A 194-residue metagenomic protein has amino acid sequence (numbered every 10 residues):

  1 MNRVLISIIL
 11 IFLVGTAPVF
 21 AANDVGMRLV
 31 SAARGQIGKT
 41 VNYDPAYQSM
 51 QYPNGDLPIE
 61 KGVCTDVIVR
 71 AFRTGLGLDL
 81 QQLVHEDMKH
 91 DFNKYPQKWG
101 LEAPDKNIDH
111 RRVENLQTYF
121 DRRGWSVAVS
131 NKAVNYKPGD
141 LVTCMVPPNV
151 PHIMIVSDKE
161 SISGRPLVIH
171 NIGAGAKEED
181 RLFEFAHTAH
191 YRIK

Functional and structural regions predicted by a protein language model:
M1-V4: Positively charged n-region of N-terminal signal peptides that target proteins for export
S7-T16: Bacterial N-terminal signal peptides
A17-A21: Sec/Tat signal peptide C-region and signal peptidase I cleavage site
A22-G26, T40, L57-T65, G77 (+3 more regions): Solvent-exposed, acidic/flexible segments
V25-S31, K89-N171: ...with weaker cross-activation on analogous glycine-rich loops/strands in unrelated enzymes
R34, G38, V69-G77, H85 (+2 more regions): Sec-exported extracytoplasmic/periplasmic mature domains
P45-T65, Q81-A103: Acidic helix-start/capping segments at beta-turn-to-alpha-helix junctions
S163-K194: Low-complexity, Gly/Ser/Thr/Pro-rich intrinsically disordered linker/tail segments
